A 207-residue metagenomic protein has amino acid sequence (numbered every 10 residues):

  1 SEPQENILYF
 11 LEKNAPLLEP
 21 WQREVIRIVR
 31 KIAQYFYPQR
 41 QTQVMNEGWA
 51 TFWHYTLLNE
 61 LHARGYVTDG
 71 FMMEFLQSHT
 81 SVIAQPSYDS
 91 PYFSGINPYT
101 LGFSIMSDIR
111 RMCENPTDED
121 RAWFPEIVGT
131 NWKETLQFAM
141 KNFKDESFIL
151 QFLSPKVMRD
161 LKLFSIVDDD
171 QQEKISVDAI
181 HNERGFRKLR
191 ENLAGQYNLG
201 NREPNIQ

Functional and structural regions predicted by a protein language model:
S1-Q22: Contiguous, non-catalytic segments that form substrate-binding/exosite surfaces or channel walls
L17-A33: Active-site-adjacent bridging/hinge elements
R30-T42, S87-S90: Glycine- and acidic
I32-Y35, T56-E60, D108, M112: Structured segments of extracytoplasmic/periplasmic soluble domains in secreted or envelope-associated proteins
M45-L58: An active-site-proximal "capping" alpha-helix that borders the catalytic cofactor pocket
L57-F75: Short helix/loop segments within enzyme catalytic domains that coordinate or immediately flank catalytic cofactors
G70-Q207: Non-catalytic terminal regions of proteins
